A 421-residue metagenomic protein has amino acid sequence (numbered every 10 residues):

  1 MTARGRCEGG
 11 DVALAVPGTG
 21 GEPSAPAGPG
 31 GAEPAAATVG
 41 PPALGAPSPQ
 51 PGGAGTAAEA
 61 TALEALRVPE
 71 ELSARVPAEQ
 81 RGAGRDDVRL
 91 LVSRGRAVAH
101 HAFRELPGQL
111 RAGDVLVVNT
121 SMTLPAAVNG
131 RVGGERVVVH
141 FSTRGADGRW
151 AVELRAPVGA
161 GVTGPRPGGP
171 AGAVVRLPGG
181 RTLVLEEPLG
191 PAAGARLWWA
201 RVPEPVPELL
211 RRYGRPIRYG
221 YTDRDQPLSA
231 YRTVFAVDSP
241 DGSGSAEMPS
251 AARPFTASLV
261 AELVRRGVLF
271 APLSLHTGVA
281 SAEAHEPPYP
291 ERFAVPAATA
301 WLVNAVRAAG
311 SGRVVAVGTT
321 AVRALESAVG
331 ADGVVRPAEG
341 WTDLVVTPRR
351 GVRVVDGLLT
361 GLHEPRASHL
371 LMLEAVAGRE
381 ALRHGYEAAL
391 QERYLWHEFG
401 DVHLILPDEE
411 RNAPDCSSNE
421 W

Functional and structural regions predicted by a protein language model:
T2-A25, G30-W421: A cross-family signal for N-terminal binding/gating loops and helix N-caps that shape access to the active site
